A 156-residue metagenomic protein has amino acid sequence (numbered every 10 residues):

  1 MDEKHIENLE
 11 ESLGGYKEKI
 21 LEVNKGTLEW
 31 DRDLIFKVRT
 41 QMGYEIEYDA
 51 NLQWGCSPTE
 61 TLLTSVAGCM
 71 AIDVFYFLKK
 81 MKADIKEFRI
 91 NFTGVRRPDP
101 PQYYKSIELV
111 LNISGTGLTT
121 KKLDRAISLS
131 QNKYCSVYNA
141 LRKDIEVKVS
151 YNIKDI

Functional and structural regions predicted by a protein language model:
M1-T64, F75-I156: Extended beta-strand/beta-hairpin segments
